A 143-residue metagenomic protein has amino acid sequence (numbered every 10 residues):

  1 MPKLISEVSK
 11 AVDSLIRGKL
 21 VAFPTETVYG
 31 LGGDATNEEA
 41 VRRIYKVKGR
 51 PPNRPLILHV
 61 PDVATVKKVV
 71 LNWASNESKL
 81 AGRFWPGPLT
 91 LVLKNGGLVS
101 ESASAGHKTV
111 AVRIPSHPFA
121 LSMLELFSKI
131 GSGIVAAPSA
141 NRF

Functional and structural regions predicted by a protein language model:
M1-F143: Active-site-adjacent structural elements in enzyme catalytic cores
